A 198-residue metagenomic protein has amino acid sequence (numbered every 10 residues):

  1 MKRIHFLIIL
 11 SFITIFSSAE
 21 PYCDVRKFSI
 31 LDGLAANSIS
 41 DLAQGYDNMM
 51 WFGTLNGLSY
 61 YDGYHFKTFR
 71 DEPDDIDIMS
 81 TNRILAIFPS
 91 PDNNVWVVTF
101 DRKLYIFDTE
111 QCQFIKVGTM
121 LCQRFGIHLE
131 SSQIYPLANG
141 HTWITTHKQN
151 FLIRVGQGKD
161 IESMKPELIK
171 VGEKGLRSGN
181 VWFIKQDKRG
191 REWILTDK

Functional and structural regions predicted by a protein language model:
M1-K198: Carboxylate-rich, polar loop motifs that coordinate divalent cations or form catalytic acidic clusters
